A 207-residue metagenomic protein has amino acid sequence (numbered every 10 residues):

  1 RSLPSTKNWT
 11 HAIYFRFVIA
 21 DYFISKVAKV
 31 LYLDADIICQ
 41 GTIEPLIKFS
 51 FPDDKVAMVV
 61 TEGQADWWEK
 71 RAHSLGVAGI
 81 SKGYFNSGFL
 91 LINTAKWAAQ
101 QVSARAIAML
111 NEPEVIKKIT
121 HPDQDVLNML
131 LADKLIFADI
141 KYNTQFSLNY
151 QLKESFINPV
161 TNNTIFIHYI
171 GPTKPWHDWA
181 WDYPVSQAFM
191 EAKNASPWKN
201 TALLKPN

Functional and structural regions predicted by a protein language model:
R1-Y22: Active-site-proximal specificity loops/subdomain of glycosyltransferases
S5-N8, S74-I80, L152-S155: Short, P/G- and charge-enriched loop/turn segments at secondary-structure junctions
V27: Conserved PLP-enzyme active-site core in the AAT-like
V30: Short aromatic/hydrophobic "clamp" motif used to bind/position activated sugar donors
L33: Catalytic metal- and UDP-sugar-binding loop of GT-A-like glycosyltransferases, i.e., residues flanking the conserved
I37-L75: Conserved donor-nucleotide/metal-binding helix-loop-beta segment in metal-dependent transferases, i.e., the alpha-helix
A78-F89: A recurrent flexible, glycine/aromatic-enriched loop bordering the glycosyltransferase active site that acts as
S87, I92-N207: A glycosyltransferase accessory/donor-loop signature
